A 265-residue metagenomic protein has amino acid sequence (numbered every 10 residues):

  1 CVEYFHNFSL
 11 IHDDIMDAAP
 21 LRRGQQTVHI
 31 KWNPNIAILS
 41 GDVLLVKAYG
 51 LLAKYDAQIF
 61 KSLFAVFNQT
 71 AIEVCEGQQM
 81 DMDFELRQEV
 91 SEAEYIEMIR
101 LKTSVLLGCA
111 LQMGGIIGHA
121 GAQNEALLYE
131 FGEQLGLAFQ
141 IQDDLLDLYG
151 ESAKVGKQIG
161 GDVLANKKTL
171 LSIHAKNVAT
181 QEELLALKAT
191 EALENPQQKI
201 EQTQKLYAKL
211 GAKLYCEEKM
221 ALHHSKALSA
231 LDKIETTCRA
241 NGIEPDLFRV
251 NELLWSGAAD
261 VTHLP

Functional and structural regions predicted by a protein language model:
C1-P265: All-alpha prenyltransferase/terpene-synthase fold signal
